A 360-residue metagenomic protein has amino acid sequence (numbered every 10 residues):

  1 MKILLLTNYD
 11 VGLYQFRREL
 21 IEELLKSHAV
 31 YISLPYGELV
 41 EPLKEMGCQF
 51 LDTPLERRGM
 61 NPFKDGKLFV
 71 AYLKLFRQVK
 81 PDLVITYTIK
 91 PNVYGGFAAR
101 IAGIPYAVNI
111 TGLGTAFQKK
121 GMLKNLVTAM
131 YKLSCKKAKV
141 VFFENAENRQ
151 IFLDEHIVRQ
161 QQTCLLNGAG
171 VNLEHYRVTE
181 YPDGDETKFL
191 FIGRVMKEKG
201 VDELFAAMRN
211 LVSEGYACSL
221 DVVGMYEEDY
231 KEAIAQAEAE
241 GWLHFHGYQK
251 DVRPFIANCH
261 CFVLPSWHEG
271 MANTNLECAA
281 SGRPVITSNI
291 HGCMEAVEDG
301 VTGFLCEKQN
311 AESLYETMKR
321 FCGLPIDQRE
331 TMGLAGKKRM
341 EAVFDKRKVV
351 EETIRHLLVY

Functional and structural regions predicted by a protein language model:
Y14-E19, T187, F191-N210, E312: A conserved mid-protein helix/loop that constitutes part of the nucleotide-sugar donor-binding site
V40-K44, N210, E214, S219-H246: Short, structured helix-loop element that forms part of the nucleotide-activated donor/catalytic region
L51-D52, K132, K136-R177: Donor nucleotide-sugar binding/catalytic pocket of nucleotide-sugar-dependent glycosyltransferases
T86-N92, I110: Short His-centered aromatic/hydrophobic patch
Y248, W267: Aromatic "clamp/platform" in nucleotide-sugar-dependent glycosyltransferases that forms part of the donor/acceptor
P284-T287, V297: Short hydrophobic beta-strand element within catalytic cores of glycosyltransferases and related nucleotide-activated
D299-G300, F304-A311, R320-I326: Conserved acidic donor-binding segment of nucleotide-sugar-dependent glycosyltransferases
S313, R320, D327-V343, E352-R355: A short, well-ordered alpha-helix in the C-terminal region of glycosyltransferases
